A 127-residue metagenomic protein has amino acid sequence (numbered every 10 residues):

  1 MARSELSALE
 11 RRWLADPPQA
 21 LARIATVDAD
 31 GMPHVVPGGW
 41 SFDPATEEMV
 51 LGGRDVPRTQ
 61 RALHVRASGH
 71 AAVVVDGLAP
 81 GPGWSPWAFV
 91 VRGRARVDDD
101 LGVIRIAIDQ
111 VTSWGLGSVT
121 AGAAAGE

Functional and structural regions predicted by a protein language model:
M1-R23: Short, basic/aromatic recognition patches
S7-R11, V36-P37, R58-Q60: A generic local structural motif
Q19-R54: Short beta-strand segments
D55-Q110: Short, structured beta-strand-loop surface elements
V103-E127: Flexible glycine-rich active-site/ligand-binding loops centered on an Asp-His dyad
